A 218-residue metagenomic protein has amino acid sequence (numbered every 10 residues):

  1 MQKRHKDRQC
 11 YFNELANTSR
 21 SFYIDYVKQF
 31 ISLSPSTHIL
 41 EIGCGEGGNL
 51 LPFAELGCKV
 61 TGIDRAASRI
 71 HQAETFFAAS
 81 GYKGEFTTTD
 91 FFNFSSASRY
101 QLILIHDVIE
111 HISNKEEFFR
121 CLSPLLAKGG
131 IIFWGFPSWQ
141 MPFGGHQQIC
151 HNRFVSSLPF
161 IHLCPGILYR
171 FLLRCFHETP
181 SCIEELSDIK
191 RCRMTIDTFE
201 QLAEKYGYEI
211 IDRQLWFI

Functional and structural regions predicted by a protein language model:
M1-S98, L102, H106, F119 (+2 more regions): Conserved N-terminal segment of class I S-adenosyl-L-methionine
E41-G45, V60, K128, F133 (+1 more regions): Short glycine/serine/threonine-biased micro-segments
A67, I112-S113: A structural helix-start
D107-H111: A short His-aromatic
S113-P124, I131-I218: S-adenosyl-L-methionine-dependent methyltransferase catalytic module, highlighting the catalytic core
